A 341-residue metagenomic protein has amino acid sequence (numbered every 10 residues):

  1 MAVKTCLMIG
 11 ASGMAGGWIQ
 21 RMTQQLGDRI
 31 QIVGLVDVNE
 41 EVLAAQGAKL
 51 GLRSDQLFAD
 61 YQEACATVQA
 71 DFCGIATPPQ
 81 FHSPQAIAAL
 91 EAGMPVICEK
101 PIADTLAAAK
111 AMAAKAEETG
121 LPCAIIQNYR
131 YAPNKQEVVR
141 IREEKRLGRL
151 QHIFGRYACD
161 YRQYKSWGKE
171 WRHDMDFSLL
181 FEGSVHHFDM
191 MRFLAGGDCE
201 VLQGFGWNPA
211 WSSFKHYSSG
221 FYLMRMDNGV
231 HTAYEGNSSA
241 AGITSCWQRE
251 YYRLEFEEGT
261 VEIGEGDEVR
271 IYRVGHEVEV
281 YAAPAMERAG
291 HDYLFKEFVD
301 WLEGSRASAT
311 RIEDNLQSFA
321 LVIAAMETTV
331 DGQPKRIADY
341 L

Functional and structural regions predicted by a protein language model:
M1-G51: N-terminal Rossmann-like dinucleotide-binding module
M1-V3, G13, F72-G74, V299-L341: C-terminal helix-rich "cap/oligomerization" subdomain common to oxidoreductases
L26, G93, W167-M175, G275-Y281: Short glycine/proline- and charge-enriched loop/turn segments that cap or connect secondary-structure elements
V38, V42, P284-F295: Active-site loop of classical SDR/Rossmann-like NAD(P)-dependent oxidoreductases, centered on the catalytic Tyr-X3-Lys
S54-Y61: Conserved SAM-binding strand-loop segment of SAM-dependent methyltransferases
C65-T67, F72, P78-P79, S83-R130 (+1 more regions): Beta-strand-loop-alpha-helix segment that lines the small-molecule cofactor/substrate pocket of alpha/beta enzymes
Y129-F214, G332: Predominantly a Rossmann-like dinucleotide-binding segment in NAD(P)-dependent oxidoreductases
E182, F188-E268, D292-R306, L341: Contiguous beta-strand/loop segments that form the cofactor/metal-binding neighborhood of enzyme cores
